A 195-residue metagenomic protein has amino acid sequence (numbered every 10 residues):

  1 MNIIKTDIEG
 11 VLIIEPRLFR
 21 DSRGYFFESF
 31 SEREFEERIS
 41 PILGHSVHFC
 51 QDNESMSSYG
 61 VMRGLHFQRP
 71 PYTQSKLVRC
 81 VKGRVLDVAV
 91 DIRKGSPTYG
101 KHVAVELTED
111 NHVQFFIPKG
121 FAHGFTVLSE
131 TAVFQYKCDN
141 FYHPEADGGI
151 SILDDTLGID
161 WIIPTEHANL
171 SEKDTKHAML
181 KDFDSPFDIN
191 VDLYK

Functional and structural regions predicted by a protein language model:
M1-D110, T131, C138-K195: Non-catalytic, conserved peripheral segments adjacent to functional cores
L107-T131: Conserved metal-binding segment of the jelly-roll/cupin
